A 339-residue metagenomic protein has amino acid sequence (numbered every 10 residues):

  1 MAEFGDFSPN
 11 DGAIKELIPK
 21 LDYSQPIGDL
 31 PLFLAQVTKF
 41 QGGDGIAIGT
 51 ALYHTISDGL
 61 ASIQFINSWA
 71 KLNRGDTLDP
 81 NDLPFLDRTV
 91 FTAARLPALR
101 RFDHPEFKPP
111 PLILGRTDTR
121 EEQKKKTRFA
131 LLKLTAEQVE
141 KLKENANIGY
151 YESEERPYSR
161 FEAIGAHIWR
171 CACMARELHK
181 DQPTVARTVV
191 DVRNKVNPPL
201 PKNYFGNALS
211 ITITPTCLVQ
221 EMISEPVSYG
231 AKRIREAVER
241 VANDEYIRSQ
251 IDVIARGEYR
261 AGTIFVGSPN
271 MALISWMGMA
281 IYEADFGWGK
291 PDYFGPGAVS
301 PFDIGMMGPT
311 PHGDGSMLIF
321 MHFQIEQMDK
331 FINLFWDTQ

Functional and structural regions predicted by a protein language model:
M1-N270, I274-G278: Soluble acyl-CoA-dependent acyltransferase catalytic core bearing the H(X)4D motif
V266-Q339: Low-complexity, glycine/alanine/valine/leucine- and proline-rich hydrophobic stretches
